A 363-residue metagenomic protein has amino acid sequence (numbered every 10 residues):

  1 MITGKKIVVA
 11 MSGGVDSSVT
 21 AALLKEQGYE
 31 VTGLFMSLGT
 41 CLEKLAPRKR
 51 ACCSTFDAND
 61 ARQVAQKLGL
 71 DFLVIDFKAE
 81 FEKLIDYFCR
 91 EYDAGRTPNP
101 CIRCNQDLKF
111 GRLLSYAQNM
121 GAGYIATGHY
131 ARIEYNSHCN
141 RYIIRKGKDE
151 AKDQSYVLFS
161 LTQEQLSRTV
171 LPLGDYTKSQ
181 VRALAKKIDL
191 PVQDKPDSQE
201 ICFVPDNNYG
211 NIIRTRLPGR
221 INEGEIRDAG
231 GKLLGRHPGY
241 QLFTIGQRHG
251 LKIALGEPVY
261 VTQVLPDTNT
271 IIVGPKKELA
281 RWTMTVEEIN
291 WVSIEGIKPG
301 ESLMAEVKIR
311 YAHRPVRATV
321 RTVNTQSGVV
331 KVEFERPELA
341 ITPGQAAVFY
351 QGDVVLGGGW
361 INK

Functional and structural regions predicted by a protein language model:
M1-F159, S179-Q180: ATP-dependent adenylation/nucleotidyltransferase module used to activate substrates
A126-I133, S137-H138, I143-K363: AMP-forming adenylation/ATP pyrophosphatase catalytic core
